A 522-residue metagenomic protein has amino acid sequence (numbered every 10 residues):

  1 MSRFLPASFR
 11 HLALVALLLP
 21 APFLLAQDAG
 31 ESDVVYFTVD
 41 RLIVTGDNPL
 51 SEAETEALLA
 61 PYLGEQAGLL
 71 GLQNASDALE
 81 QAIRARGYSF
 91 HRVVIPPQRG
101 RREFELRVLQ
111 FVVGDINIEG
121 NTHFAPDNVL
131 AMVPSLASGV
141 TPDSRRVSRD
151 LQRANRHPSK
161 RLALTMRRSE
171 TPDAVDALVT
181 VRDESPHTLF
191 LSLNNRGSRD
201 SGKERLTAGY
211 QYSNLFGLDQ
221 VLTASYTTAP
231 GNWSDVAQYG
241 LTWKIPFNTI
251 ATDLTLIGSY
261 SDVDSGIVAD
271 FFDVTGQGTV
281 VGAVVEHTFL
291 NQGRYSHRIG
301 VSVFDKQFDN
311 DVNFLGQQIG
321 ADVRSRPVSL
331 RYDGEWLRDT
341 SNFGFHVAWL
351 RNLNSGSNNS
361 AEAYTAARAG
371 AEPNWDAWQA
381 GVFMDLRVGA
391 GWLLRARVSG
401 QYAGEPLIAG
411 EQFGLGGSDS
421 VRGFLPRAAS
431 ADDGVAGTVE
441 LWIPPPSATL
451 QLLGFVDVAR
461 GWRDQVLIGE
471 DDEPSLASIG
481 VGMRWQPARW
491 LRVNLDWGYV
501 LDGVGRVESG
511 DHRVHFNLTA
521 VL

Functional and structural regions predicted by a protein language model:
Q27-G197, T227-A237, L386, V398-G400: Periplasmic polypeptide-binding modules associated with outer-membrane biogenesis and secretion
L162, H187-L189, F216-L222, T249-T255 (+5 more regions): Repeated loop/turn-to-beta-strand initiation elements of outer-membrane beta-barrel proteins
M166, L191-N195, L222-T228, L256-D262 (+7 more regions): Transmembrane beta-barrel strands of outer-membrane/channel proteins
D173, G202-L206, D235-Y239, Q277-V281 (+5 more regions): Residues that define the transmembrane beta-barrel architecture of outer-membrane proteins
A174-V175, P186-L193, S198-L254, D262-I267 (+1 more regions): Outer-membrane beta-barrel translocator/receptor signature
Y210, M483-W485, G510-L522: Outer-membrane beta-barrel "beta-signal"
S234-G334: Transmembrane beta-barrel wall of Gram-negative outer-membrane proteins
D309-Q465, E508, V521: C-terminal outer-membrane beta-barrel translocator/porin domains of Gram-negative envelope proteins and their
